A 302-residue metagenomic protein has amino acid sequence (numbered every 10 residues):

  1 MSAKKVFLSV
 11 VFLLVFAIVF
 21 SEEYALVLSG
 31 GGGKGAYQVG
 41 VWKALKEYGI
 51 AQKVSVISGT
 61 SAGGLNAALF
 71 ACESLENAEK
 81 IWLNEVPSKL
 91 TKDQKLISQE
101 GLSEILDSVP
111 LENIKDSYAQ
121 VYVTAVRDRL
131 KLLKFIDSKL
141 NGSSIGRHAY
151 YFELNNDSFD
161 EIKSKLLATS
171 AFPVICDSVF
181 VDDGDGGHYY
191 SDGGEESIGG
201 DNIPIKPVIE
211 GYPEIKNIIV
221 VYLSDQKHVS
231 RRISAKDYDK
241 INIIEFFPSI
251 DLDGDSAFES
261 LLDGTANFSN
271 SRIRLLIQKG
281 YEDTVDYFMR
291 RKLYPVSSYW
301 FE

Functional and structural regions predicted by a protein language model:
M1-L8: Bacterial N-terminal signal peptides that target proteins for export
F12-L13: Short, linear, compositionally biased motifs with a strong N-terminal bias
F20-I57, A68-E302: Patatin-like phospholipase
G59, G63: Gly/Ala-rich beta-loop-alpha elbow adjacent to hydrolase catalytic centers
